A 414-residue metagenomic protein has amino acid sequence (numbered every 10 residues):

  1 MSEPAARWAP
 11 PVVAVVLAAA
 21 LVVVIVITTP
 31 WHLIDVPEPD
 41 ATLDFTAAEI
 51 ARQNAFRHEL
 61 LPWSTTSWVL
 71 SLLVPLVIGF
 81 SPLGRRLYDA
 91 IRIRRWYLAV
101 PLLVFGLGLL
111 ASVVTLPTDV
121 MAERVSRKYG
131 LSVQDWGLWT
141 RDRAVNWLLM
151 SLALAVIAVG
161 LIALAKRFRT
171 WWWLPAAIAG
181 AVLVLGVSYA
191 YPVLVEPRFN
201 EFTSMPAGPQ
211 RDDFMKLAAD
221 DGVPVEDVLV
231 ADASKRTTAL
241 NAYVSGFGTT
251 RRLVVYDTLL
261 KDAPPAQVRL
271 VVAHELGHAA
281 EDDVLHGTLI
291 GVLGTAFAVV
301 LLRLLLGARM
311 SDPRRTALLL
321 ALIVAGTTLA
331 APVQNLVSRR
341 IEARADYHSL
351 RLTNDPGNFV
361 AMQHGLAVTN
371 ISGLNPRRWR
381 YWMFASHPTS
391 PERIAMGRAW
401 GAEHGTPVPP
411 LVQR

Functional and structural regions predicted by a protein language model:
E3-V13, V24-S81, R86-R309, V324 (+2 more regions): Polar-ligand-bearing catalytic/cofactor-coordination segments of membrane-embedded or membrane-tethered inner-membrane
A18, V22-V23: Small, basic N-terminal interaction modules of short regulatory proteins
S311-L320: N-terminal signal-anchor/signal peptide hydrophobic helix marking the start of the first transmembrane segment
